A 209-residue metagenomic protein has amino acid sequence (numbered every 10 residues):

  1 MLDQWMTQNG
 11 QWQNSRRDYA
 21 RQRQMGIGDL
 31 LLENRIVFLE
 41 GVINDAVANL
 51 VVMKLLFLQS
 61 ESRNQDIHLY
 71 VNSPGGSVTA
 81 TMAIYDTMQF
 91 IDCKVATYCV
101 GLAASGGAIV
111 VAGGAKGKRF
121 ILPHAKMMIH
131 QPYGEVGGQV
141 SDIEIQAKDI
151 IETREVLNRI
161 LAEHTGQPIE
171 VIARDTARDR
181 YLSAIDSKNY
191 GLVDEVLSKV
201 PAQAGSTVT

Functional and structural regions predicted by a protein language model:
M1-W12, R17, R21-Q24, G28-G106 (+1 more regions): N-terminal organellar transit peptides
